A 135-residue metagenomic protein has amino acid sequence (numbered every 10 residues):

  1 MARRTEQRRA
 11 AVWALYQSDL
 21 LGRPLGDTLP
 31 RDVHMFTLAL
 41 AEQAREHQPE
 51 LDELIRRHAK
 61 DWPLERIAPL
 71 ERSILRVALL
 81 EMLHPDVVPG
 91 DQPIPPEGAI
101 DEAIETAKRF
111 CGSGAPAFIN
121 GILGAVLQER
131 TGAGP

Functional and structural regions predicted by a protein language model:
M1-P135: N-terminal interaction/assembly modules
